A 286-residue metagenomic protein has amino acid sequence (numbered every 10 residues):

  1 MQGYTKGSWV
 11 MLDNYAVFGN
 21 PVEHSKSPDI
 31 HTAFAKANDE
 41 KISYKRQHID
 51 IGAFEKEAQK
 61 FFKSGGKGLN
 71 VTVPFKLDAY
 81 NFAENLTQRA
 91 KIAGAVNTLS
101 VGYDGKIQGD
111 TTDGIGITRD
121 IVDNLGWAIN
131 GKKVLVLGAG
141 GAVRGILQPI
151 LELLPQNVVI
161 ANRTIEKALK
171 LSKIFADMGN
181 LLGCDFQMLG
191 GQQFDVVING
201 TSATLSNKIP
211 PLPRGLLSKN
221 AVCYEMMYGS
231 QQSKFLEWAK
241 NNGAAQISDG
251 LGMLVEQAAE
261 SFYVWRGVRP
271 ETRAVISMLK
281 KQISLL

Functional and structural regions predicted by a protein language model:
K6-L125: Phosphate/diphosphate ligand-binding glycine-rich loop within oxidoreductases
G19, T111-G114, I121, L125 (+2 more regions): Glycine-rich adenosine-cofactor-binding loop
V22-E23, I165-E166, S230: Helix N-cap at the beta1-alpha1 junction of Rossmann-like dinucleotide-binding domains, i.e., the first residues
T72-Y80, G141-A142, S202-L205, G229: Short glycine-rich anion-binding loops that position phosphate/pyrophosphate groups of nucleotides and phosphorylated
G131, V222, M226-L286: Adenosine-phosphate binding glycine-rich loop
E152-N157, N242-Q246: Conserved S-adenosyl-L-methionine
L153-F175: NAD(P)-binding Rossmann-fold cofactor-contacting core
D177-I247: Rossmann-like adenosine-cofactor binding region
